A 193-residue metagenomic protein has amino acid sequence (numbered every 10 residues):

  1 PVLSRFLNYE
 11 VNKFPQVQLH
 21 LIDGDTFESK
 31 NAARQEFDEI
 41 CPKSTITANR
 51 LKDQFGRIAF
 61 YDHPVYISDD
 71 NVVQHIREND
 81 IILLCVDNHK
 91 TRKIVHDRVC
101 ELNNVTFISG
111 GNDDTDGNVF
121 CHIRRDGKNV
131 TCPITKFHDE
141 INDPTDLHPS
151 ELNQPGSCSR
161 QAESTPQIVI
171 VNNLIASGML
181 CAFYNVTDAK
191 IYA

Functional and structural regions predicted by a protein language model:
S4-Q18, N104: Conserved S-adenosyl-L-methionine
N8, N88-T91, D97-A193: Glycine-rich phosphate/adenylate-binding loop
K13-R57: Glycine-rich phosphate-binding loop and adjoining beta1-alpha1-beta2 segment of Rossmann-like nucleotide-binding folds
F55-Y61, N103: A short helix-to-beta-strand connector/capping loop
H63-V72: Conserved SAM/SAH-binding loop
H75-R77: A short, aliphatic-rich alpha-helical micro-motif
